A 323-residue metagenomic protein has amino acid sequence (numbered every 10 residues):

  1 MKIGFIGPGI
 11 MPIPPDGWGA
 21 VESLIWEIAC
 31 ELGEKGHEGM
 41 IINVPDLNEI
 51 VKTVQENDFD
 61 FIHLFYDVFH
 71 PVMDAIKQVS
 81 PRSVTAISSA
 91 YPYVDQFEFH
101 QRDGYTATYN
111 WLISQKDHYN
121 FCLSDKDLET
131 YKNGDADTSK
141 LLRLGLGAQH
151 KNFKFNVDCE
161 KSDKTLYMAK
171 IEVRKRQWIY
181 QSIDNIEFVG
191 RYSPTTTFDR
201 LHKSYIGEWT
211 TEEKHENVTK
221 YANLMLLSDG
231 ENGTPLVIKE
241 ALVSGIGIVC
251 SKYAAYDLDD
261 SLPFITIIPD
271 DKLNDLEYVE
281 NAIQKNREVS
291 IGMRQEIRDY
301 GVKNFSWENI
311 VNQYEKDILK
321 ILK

Functional and structural regions predicted by a protein language model:
I3-G4, F61-Y66, I76-F97, F121: Active-site proximal beta-strand in glycosyltransferases
E31, D257-I283: Change "using UDP/GDP/dTDP sugars" to "using nucleotide sugars
P92-Y93, Q101-N120: Membrane-proximal helix-turn-helix segments that form the acceptor-binding/catalytic region of lipid-linked
F121, V157-K175, Q181-E187: Conserved donor-binding/catalytic core segment of Leloir-type glycosyltransferases
K132, G145-D163: Acidic anion/phosphate-binding donor-loop and adjacent secondary structure in glycosyltransferase catalytic cores
K220-G233, I246: Acidic donor-binding loop of glycosyltransferase active sites
G247-C250, A254-D257: Short hydrophobic beta-strand element within catalytic cores of glycosyltransferases and related nucleotide-activated
E277-Y278, R287-L319: A charged, aromatic-enriched C-terminal amphipathic alpha-helix characteristic of glycosyltransferases across folds
